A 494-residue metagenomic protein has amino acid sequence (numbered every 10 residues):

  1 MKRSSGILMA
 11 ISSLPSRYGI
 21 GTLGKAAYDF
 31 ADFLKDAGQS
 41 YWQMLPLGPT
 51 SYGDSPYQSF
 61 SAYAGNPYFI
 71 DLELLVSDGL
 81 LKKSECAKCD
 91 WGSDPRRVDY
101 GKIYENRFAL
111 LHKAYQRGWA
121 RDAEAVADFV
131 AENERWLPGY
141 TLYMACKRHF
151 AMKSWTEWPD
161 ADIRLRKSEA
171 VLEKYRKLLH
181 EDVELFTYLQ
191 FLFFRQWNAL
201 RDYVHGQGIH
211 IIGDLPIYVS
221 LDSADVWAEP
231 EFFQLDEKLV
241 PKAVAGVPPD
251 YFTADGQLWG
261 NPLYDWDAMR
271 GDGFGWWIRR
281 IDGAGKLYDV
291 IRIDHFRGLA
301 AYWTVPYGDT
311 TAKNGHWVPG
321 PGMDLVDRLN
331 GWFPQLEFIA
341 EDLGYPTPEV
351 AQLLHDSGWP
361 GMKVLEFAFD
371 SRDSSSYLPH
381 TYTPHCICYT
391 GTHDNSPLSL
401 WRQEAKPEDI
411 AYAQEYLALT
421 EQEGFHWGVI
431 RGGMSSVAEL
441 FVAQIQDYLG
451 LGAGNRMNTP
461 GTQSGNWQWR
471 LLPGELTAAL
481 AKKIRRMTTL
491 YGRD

Functional and structural regions predicted by a protein language model:
M1-S12, Y28: N-terminal regions that are enriched for targeting/export leaders and immediately downstream pro/stem segments
A10, D54-F194, V219-V442, Q446-Y448 (+2 more regions): Alpha-amylase-like alpha-glycosidases and glucanotransferases acting on alpha-linked glucans and related
K25-D32, R195-Y203, W277-R279, F425-V429: Short alpha-helical segments and helix-capping/turn motifs at coil-helix boundaries
K25-T50, K286-Y288: Catalytic domains of carbohydrate-active enzymes, especially glycoside hydrolases
K35, W197-H205, N330, L354-H355: Surface-exposed amphipathic alpha-helices with a cationic face
D36, D162, W469, K482 (+2 more regions): Domain-scale activation on soluble regions of proteins
W42-P46, V204, H210-P216, A284-G298: Short acidic catalytic loops
F186-V219: Conserved, well-ordered alpha-helix/loop/beta-strand core segments that scaffold catalytic motifs
